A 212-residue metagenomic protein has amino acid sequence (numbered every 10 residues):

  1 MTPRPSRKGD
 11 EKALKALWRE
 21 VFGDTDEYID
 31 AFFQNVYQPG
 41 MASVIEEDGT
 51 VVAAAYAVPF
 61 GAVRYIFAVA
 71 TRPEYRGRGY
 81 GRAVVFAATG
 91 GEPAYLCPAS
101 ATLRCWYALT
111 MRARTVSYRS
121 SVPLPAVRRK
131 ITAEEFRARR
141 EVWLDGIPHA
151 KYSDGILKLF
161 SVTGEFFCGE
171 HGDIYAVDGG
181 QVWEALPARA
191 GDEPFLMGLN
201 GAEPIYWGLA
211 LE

Functional and structural regions predicted by a protein language model:
M1-A31, Y37, M41-E46, T50-A53 (+2 more regions): Short amphipathic alpha-helix that is part of the acyltransferase structural core
V44, T50-V58, V63-A70, F166-Q181: Conserved beta-strand in the GNAT
V69-R76, Q181-R189: A short, internal acetyl-CoA/4′-phosphopantetheine-binding micro-motif in the GNAT/acyltransferase core
Y75, G79-A87: Conserved acetyl-CoA pyrophosphate-binding loop and the N-cap/start of the following alpha-helix in GNAT-like
R82, L96-R119: Conserved active-site alpha-helix within GNAT-family acetyltransferase domains
V85, G90-A101, P194-F195: Conserved GNAT acetyl-CoA-binding A-motif
R112-G179: Amide-forming acyltransferase catalytic core, primarily the GNAT-like/NAT-type and related acyltransferase folds
P194-E212: C-terminal functional modules
